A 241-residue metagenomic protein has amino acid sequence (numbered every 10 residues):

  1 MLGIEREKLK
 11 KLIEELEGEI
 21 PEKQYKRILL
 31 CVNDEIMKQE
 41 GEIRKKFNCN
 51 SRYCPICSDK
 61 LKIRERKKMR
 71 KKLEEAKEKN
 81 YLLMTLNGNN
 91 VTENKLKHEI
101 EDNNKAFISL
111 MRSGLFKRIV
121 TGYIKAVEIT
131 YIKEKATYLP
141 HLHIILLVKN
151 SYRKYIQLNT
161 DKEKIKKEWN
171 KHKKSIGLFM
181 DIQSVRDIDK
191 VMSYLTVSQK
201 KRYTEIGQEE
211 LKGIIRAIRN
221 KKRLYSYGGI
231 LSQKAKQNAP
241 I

Functional and structural regions predicted by a protein language model:
M1-Y138, V148-I241: Right-hand nucleic-acid polymerase module
I144: Cys/His-coordinated zinc-finger cores
